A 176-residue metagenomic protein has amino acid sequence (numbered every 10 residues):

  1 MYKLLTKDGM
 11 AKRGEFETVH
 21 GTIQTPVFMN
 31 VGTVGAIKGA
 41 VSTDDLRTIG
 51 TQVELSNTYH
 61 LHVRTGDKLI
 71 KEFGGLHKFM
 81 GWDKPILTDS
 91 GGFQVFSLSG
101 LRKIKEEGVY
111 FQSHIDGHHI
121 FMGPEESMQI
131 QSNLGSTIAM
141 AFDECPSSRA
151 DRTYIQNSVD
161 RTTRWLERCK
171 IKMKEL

Functional and structural regions predicted by a protein language model:
M1-E175: Non-catalytic, usually N-terminal nucleic-acid engagement modules in DNA/RNA processing proteins
